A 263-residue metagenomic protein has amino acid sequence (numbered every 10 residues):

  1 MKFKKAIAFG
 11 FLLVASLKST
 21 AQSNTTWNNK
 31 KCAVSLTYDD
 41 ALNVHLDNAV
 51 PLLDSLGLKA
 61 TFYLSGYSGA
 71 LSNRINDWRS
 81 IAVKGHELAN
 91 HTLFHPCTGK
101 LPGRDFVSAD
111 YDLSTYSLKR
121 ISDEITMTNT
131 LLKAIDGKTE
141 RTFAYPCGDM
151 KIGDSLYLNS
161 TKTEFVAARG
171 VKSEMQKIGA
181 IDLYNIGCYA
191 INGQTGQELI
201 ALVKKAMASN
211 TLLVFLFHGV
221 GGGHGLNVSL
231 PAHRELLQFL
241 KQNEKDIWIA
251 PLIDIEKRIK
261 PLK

Functional and structural regions predicted by a protein language model:
M1-T26: Bacterial Sec-dependent N-terminal signal peptides
S16-L17, P51, G103, K263: Hydrophobic alpha-helical membrane context
S23-G99, E124-A134, K138-M150, K204 (+4 more regions): Active-site beta->alpha N-cap acidic-glycine motif
N24-T26, A60, G69-A70, K133 (+4 more regions): C-terminal domain-boundary segment and adjacent tail
T37, Y116-R120, H224, V228: Short, surface-exposed alpha-helical recognition segments that flank or form part of ligand/macromolecule-binding
N48, L53-S55, G69-N73, C97-I200 (+1 more regions): Catalytic domains of cell-wall/extracellular-matrix polysaccharide-remodeling enzymes, centered on de-N-acetylation
D54, A82, K162, M207 (+1 more regions): Anion (oxyanion) recognition and catalysis
